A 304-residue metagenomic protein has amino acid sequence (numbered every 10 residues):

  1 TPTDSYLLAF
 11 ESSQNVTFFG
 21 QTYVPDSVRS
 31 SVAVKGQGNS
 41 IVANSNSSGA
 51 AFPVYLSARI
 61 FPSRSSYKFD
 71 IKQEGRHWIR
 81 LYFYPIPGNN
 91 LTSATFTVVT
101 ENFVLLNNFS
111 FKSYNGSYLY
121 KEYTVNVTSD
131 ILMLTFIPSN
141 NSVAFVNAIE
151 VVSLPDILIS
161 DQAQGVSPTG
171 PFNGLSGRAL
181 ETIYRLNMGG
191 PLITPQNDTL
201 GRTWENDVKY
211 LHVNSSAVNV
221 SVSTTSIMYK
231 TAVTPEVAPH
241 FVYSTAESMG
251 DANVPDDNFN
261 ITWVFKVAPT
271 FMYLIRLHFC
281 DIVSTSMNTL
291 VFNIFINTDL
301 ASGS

Functional and structural regions predicted by a protein language model:
T1-S304: Compositionally biased, intrinsically disordered or flexible polar/acidic segments
